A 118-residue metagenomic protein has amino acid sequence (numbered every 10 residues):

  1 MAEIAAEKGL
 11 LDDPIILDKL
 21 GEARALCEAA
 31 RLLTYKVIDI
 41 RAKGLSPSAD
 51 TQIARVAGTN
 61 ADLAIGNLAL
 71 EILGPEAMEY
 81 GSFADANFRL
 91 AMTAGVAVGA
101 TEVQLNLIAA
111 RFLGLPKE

Functional and structural regions predicted by a protein language model:
M1-E118: Alpha-helical interface subdomain recognition
